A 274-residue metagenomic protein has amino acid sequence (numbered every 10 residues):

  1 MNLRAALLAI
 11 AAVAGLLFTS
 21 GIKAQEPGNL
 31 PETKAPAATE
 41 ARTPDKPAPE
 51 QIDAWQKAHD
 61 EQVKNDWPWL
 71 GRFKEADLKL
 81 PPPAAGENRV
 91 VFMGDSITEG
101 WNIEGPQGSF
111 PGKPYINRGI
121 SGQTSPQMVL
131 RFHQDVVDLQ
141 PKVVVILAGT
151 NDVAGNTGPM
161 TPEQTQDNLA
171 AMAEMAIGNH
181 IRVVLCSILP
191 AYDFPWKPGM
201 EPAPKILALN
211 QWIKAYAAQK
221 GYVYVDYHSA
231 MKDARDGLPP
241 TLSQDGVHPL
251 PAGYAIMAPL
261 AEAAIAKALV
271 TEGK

Functional and structural regions predicted by a protein language model:
M1-F92, T98-E99, I103, G108-S109 (+2 more regions): N-terminal secretory targeting modules
Q25-K34, G105-I116, Q123, Q127-K274: Alpha-helical cap/lid subdomain in secreted, periplasmic, or secretory-pathway luminal O-acyl-processing enzymes
V91, I116-N117: Soluble periplasmic/extracytoplasmic beta-strand elements of cell-envelope proteins
M93-G94, C186: Short hydrophobic segments within beta-strands
S96, G119: Catalytic nucleophile serine of serine hydrolases, specifically the conserved "nucleophile elbow" pentapeptide
I97-T98, A230: Alpha-helix capping/helix-boundary segments
